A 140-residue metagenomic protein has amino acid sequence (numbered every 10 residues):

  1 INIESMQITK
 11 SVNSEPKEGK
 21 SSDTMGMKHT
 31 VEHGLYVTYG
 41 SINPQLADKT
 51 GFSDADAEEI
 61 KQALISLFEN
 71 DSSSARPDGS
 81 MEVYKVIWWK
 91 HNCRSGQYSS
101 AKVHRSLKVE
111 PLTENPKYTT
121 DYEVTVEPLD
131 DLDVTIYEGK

Functional and structural regions predicted by a protein language model:
I1-K140: Basic polyanion-binding and macromolecular-assembly surfaces
